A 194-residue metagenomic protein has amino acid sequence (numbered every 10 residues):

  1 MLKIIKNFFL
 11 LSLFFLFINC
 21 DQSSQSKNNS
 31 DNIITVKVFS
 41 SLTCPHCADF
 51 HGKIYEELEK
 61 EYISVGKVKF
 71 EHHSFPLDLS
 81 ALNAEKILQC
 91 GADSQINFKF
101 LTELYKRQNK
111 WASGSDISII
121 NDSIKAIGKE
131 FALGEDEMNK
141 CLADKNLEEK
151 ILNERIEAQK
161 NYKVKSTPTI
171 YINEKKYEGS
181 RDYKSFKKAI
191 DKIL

Functional and structural regions predicted by a protein language model:
K3-L11: Sec-dependent signal peptide recognition, specifically the positively charged N-region followed immediately by
L16-N19: C-terminal motif of bacterial Sec signal peptides marking the signal peptidase cleavage site
D21-S23: Bacterial signal peptide processing site
S30-A48, F70-H73: Short active-site neighborhood of thiol/selenol oxidoreductases, capturing the structured segment around
F39-S40, H73-P76, L104-Y105, N173 (+1 more regions): Active-site-proximal beta-strand/loop segments in catalytic clefts of secreted hydrolases
S41, Y55, A126-L194: C-terminal cap of thioredoxin/glutaredoxin-like
P45, S74-D78, Q108-W111, L142-N146 (+1 more regions): Short histidine/acidic/glycine/proline-rich micro-motifs that form metal- and phosphate-coordinating active-site loops
D49-K129: Structural alpha/beta surface segment adjacent to cysteine/selenocysteine redox centers across thiol/disulfide enzymes
